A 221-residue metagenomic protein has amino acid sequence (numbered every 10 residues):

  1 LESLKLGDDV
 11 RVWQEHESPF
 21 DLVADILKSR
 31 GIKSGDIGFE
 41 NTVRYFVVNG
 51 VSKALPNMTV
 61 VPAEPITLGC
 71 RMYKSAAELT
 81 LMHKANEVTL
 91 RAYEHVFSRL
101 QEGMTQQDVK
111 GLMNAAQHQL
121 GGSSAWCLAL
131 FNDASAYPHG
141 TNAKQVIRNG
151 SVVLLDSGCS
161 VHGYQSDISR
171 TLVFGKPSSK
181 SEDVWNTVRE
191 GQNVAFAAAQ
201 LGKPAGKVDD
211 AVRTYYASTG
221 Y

Functional and structural regions predicted by a protein language model:
L1-Y221: Active-site neighborhoods and metal-handling regions in enzymes and metal-associated proteins
